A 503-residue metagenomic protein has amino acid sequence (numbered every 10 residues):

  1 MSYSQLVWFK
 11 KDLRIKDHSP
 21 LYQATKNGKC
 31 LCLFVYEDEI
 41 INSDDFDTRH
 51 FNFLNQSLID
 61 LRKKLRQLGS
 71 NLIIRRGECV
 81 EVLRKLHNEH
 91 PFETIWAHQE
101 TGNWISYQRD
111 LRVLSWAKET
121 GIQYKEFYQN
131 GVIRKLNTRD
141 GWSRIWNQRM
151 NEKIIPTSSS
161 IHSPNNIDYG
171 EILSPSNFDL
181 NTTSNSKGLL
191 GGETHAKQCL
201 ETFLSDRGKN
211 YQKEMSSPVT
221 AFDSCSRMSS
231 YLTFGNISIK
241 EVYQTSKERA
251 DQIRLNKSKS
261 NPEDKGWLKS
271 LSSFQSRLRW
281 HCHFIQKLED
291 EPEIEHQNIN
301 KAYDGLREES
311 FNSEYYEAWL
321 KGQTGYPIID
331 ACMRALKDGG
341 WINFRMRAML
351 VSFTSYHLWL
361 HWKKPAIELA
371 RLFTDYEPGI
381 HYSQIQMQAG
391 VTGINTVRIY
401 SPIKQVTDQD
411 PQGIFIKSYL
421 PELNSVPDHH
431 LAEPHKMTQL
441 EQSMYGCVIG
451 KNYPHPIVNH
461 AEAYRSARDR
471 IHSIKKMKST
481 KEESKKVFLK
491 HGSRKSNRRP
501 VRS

Functional and structural regions predicted by a protein language model:
M1-Q275, I285, T392-S503: Active-site "lid/cap" and pocket-lining segments within catalytic core domains
R227-H429: Active-site-proximal binding-pocket segments
